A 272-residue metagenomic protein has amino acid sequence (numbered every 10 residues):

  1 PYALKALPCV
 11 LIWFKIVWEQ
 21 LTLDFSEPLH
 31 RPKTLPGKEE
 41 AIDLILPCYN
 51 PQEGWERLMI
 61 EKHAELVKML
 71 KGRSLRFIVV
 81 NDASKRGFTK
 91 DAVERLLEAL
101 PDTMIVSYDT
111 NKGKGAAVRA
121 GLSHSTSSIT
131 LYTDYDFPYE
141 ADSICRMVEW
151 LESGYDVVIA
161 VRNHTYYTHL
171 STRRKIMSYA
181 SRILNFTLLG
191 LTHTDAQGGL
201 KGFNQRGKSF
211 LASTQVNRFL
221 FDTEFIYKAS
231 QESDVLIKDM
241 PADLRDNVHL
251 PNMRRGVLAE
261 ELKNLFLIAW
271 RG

Functional and structural regions predicted by a protein language model:
P1-I42, E53, G190, T214-G272: Hydrophobic helical membrane-anchoring modules
P28-P32, P51-K68: Short, well-formed alpha-helical segments that are part of the catalytic scaffolds of diverse glycosyltransferases
E40-L46, K62, L75-V80: Hydrophobic targeting segments
K71-S84, V106-Y108: Short beta-strand/loop segment that forms part of the nucleotide-sugar
N81-A92, F137: A conserved acidic beta->alpha catalytic loop
K90-H124: Conserved donor nucleotide-binding strand/loop of the catalytic core
T110, K114-H124, A141-F219, D246-G256 (+1 more regions): Acceptor/aglycone-binding surface of glycosyltransferases and processive sugar-polymer synthases
T130: Short aromatic/hydrophobic "clamp" motif used to bind/position activated sugar donors
